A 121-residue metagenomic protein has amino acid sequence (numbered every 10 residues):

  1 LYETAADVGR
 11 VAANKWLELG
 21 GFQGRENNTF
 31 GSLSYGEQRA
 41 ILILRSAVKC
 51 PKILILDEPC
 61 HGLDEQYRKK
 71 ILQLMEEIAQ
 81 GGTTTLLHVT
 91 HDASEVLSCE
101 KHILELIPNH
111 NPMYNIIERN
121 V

Functional and structural regions predicted by a protein language model:
V8-R25: Conserved ABC ATPase "signature" region
T29-L33: Conserved ABC ATPase signature
I43: Hydrophobic anchor residue at the start of the ABC signature
L54-E58: Catalytic Walker B motif of ABC-type/P-loop ATPase nucleotide-binding domains
E65-Y67: Helix N-cap at the start of a conserved alpha-helix in ABC-type nucleotide-binding domains
T83-V89: Conserved H-loop
D92-S98: Conserved H-loop
